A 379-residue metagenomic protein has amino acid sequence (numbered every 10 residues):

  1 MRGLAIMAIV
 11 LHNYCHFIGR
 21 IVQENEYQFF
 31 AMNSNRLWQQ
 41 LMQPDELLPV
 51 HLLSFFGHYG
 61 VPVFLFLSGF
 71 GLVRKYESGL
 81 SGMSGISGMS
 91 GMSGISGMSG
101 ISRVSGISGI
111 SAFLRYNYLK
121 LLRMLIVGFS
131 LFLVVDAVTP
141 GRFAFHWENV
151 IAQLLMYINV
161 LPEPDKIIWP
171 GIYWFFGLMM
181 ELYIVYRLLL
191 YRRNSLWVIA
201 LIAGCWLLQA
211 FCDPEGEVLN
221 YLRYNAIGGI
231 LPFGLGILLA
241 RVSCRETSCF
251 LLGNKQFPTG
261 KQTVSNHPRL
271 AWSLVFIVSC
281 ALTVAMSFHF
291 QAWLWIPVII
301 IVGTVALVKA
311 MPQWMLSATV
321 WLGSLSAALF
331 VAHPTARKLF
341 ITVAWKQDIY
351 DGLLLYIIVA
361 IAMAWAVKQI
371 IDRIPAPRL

Functional and structural regions predicted by a protein language model:
R2-A5, L47, S54-L65, R74-A137 (+6 more regions): Transmembrane alpha-helical segments and their boundary/interface "anchor" motifs in multi-pass integral membrane
M7-Y14, L154-L161, I202-E215, V275-F288 (+1 more regions): Aromatic-anchored segments of alpha-helical transmembrane domains
I9-V22, A137: Alpha-helical transmembrane segments of multi-pass membrane proteins
F30-V50, A152-V160: Extracytosolic (periplasmic/ER-lumenal) interhelical loops and adjacent juxtamembrane/interface segments of multi-pass
L48-V61, P164-L178, C212-L235, C280-T304 (+2 more regions): Interfacial loop-to-helix transition and helix-capping segments at the boundaries of transmembrane helices
F55-E77, L121-G141, F145, A152-E215 (+1 more regions): Hydrophobic alpha-helical segments with transmembrane-like composition
F70-L80, L188-R193, A210-P214, L235-R245 (+3 more regions): Structural signal for the C-terminal ends of transmembrane alpha-helices and the immediately following loop
F233, V275-P375: Alpha-helical transmembrane segments of multi-pass integral membrane proteins
